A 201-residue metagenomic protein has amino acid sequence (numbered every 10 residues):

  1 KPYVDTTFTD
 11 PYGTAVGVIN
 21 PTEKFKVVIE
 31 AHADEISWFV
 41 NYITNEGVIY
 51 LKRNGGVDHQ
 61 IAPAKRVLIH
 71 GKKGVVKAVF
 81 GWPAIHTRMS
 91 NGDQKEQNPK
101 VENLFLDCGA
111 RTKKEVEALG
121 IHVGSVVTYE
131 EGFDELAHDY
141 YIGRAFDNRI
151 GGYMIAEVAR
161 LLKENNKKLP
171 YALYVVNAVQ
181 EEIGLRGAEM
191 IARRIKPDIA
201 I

Functional and structural regions predicted by a protein language model:
K1-I201: N-terminal hydrophobic/helix-forming segments and targeting peptides
